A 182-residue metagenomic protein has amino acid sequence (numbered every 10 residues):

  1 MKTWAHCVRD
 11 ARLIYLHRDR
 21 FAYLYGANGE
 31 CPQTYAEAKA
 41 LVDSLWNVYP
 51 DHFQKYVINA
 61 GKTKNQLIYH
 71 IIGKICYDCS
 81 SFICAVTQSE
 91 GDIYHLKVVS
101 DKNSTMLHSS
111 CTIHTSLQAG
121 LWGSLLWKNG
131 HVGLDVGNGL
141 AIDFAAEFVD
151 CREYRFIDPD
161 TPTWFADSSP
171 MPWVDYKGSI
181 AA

Functional and structural regions predicted by a protein language model:
M1-D92, N129-H131, I142-F144, V174 (+1 more regions): N-terminal capping segments
H6, L134-D160: Catalytic Cys-His active-site segments of thiol-dependent hydrolases/isopeptidases
E30, N103, F148: Residue-level detector of flexible, active-site-proximal loop/helix-junction positions within diverse enzyme catalytic
A85, S89-L107, L134: Short, basic/aromatic beta-hairpin or loop at an interaction surface
H108-L117: Short alpha-helix capping/helix-loop boundary micro-motifs
G120-S124: Loop/turn positions that initiate beta-strands
L125-W127, L134: Paired acidic/hydrophobic, glycine-rich loop segments that form the ligand-binding mouth/hinge of periplasmic-binding
I157-A182: Low-complexity, Gly/Ser/Thr/Pro-rich intrinsically disordered linker/tail segments
